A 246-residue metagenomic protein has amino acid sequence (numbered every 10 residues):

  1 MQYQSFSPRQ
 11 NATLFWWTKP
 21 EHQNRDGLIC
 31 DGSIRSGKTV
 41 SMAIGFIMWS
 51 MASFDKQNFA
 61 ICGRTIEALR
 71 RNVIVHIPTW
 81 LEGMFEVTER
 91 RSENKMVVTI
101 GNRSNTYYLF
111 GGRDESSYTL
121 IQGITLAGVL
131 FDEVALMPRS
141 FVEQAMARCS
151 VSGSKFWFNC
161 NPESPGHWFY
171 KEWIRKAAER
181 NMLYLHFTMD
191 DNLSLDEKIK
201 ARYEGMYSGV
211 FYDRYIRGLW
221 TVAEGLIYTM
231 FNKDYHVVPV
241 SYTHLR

Functional and structural regions predicted by a protein language model:
M1-D26: Pre-P-loop entry segment of helicase/translocase ATPase cores
G27-I29, N58-A60, Y107, G128 (+1 more regions): Residue-level preference for the first positions of well-ordered beta-strands
G27-R90: Conserved P-loop
I61, L109, Y184-H186: Conserved beta-strand scaffold positions in the cores of enzyme catalytic domains, especially in NTP/NDP-utilizing
V75-T125: Inter-Walker segment of RecA-like/P-loop motor cores
A127-M137: SF2 helicase catalytic motif II
L136-M206: ASCE P-loop NTPase helicase motor core
N192-L245: ATPase catalytic-site recognition across NTP-hydrolyzing enzymes
